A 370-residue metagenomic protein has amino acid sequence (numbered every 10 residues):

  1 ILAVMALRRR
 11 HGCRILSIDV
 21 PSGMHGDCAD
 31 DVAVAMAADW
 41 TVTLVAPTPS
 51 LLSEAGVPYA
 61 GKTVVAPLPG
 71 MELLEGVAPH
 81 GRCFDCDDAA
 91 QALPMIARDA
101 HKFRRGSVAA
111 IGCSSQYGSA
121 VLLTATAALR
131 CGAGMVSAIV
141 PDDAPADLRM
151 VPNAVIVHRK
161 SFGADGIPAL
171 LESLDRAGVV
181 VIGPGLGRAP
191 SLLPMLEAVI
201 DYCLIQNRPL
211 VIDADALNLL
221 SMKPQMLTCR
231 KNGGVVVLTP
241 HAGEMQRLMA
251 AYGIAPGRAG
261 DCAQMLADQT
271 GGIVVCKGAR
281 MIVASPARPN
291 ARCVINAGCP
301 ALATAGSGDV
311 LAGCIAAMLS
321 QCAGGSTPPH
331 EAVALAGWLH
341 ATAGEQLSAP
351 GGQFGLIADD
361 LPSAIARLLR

Functional and structural regions predicted by a protein language model:
I1-H80: Internal gly/pro-rich beta-alpha loop/helix module that stabilizes soluble enzyme cofactors or their anionic handles
W40, L51-A214, N218-V237, A242-R370: Small-residue (G/A/S/T)-rich helix-start motifs and N-terminal tracts that mark the onset
